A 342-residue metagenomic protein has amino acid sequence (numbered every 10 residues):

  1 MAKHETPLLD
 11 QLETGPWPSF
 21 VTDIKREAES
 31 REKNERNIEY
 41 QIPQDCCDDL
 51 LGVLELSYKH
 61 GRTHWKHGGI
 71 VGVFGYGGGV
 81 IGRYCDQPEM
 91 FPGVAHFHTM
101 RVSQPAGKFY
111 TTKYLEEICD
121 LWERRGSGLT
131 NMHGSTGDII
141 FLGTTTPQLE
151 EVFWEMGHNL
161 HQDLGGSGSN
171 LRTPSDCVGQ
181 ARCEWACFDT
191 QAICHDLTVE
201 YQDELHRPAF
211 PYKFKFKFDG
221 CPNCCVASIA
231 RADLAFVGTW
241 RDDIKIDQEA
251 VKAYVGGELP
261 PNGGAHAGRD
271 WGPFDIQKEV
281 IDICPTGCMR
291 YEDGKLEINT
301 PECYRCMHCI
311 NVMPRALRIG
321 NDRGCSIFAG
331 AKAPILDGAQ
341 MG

Functional and structural regions predicted by a protein language model:
M1-D86: Charge-rich, low-complexity segments
A2, Y40, G68-Y76, H98-G264 (+2 more regions): Small-residue-enriched alpha-helical segments and adjacent helix-cap loops that form tight helix-helix packing
Q44-W65, F91-G93, M100-S103, H195-V199 (+1 more regions): A broad, low-specificity signal for short, low-complexity segments enriched in glycine/proline and polar/charged
V80-H98: Cofactor-/ligand-binding subdomain signature composed of acidic, glycine-rich, tryptophan-containing flexible loops
P88-M90, A232-G238, C325-A333: Short beta-strand elements
P88-V94, S127-H133, G287: Short, flexible, solvent-exposed loop/turn segments with mixed acidic/basic and small polar residues
D233, G268, I276-I298, E302-F328: Iron-sulfur cluster-binding cysteine motifs and their immediate structural context in ferredoxin-like electron-transfer
K332-G342: A hydrophobic, small-residue-rich beta->alpha segment in the mid-to-C-terminal subdomain of diverse proteins
